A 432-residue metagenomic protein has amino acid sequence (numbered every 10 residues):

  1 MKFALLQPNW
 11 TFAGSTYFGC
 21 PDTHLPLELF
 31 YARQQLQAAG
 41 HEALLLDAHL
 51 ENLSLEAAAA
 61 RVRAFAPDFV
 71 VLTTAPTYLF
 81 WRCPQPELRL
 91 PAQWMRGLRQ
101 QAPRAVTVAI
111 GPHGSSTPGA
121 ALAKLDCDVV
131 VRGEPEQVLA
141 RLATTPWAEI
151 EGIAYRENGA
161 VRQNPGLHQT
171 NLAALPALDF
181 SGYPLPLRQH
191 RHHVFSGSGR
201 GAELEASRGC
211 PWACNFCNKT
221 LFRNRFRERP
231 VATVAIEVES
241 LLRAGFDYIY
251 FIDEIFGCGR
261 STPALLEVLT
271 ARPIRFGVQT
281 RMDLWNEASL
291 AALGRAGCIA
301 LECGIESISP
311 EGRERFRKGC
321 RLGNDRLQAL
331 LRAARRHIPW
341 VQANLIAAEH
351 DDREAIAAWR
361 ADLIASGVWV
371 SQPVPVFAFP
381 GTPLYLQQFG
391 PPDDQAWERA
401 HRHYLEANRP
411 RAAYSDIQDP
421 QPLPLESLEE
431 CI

Functional and structural regions predicted by a protein language model:
A4-G14, A154-E157, V161, W340 (+1 more regions): C-terminal accessory regions of radical SAM enzymes
N9-F18, W147-A148, R156-E203: N-terminal [4Fe-4S]-dependent radical SAM core
A13-L29: Glycine- and acidic-residue-enriched helix-capping/strand-helix junction motifs
H24, F180-Q342: Radical SAM [4Fe-4S] cluster-binding motif and immediate context
E28, A32-Q35, A39-N171, P375 (+1 more regions): Glycine-rich beta-alpha loop elements in corrinoid/cobalamin-binding modules across cobalamin-dependent enzymes
A48-E51, I308-C320, L331-A355, V374-A378 (+2 more regions): Conserved strand-turn element in the central/C-terminal portion of the radical SAM core barrel that lines
V71-T73, P135, L290-S309, W369-F377: Non-cysteine beta-strand/loop elements that form the S-adenosyl-L-methionine
P118-K124, S289, H350-A365: Catalytic cores of alpha/beta
